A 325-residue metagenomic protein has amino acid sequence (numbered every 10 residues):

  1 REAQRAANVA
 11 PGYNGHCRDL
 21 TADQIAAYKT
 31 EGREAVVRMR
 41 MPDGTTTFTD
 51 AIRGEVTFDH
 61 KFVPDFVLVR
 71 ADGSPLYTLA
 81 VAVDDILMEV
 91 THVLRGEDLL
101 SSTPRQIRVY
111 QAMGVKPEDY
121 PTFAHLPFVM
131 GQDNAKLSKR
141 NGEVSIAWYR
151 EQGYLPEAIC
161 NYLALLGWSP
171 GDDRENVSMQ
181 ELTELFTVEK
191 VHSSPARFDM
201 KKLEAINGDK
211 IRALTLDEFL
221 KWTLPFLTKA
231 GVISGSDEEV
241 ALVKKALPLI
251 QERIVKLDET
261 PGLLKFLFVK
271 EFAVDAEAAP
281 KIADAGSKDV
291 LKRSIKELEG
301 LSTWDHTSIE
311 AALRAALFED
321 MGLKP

Functional and structural regions predicted by a protein language model:
R1-K139, S145-W148, P170: Active-site cores that bind ATP or allylic diphosphates and position pyrophosphate for catalysis
Y13-C17, F123, L163, D173-S178 (+5 more regions): Short coil/turn segments at secondary-structure boundaries
R40-M41, D98, E151, R174 (+6 more regions): Catalytic cores of large soluble enzymes that bind and process phosphate-bearing ligands
V69-R70, M88-L99, M130-Y162, L166-E175 (+1 more regions): Conserved phosphate-binding loops in nucleotide/dinucleotide-binding enzymes
S101-R108, A124, N141-V144, Y154-N161 (+7 more regions): Generic recognition of stable, solvent-exposed alpha-helical segments in well-folded globular domains
V109-M113, Q152, Y162-L166, L185 (+5 more regions): Generic, well-ordered alpha-helical scaffold segments in large soluble proteins
L216-L323: Small-residue-rich helix-loop
